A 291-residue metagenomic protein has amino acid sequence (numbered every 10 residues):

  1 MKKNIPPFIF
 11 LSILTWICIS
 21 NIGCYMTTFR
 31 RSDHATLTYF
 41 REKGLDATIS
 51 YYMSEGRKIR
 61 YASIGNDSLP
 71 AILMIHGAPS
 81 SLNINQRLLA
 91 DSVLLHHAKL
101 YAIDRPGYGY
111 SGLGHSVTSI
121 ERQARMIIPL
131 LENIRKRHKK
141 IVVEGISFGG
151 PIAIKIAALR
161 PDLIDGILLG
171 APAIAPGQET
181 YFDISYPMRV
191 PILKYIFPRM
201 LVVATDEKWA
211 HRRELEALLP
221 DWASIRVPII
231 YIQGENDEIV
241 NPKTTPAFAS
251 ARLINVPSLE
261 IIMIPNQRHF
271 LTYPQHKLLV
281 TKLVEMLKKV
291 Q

Functional and structural regions predicted by a protein language model:
A78-A90: The serine-hydrolase catalytic nucleophile loop
R87, V227, N241-A251, H276: Short alpha-helix in the alpha/beta-hydrolase fold that links the catalytic acid
L94-G112: Conserved alpha/beta-hydrolase
A124-K139: Conserved acidic catalytic loop of the alpha/beta-hydrolase fold
P151-I154, A158, I167-K194: Flexible "cap/lid" loop of the alpha/beta hydrolase fold
I225, Y231-Q233, D237: Short beta-strand/loop motif that positions the catalytic acidic residue of the alpha/beta-hydrolase fold
N236-V240, H269-F270: Acidic catalytic loop of the alpha/beta-hydrolase fold
Q267-H276: Catalytic histidine-centered segment of alpha/beta-hydrolase-like enzymes
